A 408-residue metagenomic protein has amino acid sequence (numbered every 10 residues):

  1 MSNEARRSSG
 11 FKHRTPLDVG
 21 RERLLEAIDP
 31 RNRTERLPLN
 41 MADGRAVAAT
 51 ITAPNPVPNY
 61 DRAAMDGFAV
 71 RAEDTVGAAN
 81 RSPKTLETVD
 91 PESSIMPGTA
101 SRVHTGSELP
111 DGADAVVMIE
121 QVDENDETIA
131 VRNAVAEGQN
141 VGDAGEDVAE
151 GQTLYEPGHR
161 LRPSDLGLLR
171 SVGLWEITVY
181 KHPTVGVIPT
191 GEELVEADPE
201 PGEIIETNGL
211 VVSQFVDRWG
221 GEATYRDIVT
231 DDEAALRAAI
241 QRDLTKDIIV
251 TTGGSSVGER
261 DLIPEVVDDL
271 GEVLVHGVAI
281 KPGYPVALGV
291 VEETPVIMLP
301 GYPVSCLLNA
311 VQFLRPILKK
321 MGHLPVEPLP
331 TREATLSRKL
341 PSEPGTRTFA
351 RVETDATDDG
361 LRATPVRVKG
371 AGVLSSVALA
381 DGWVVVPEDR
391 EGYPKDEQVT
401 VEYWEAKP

Functional and structural regions predicted by a protein language model:
M1-K12, D217, P264, L274: Terminal disorder- and signal-encoded targeting elements
S2-L174: Phosphate-interaction motifs
R6-S8, R62, A79, E127-A130 (+4 more regions): C-terminal terminal segments
N32-M41, Y225-R226, H323-P330, K395: Flexible, glycine/charged-enriched surface loops at secondary-structure junctions
D61-A63, V76-N80, E92-M96, L109-D111 (+15 more regions): Solvent-exposed alpha-helices and their adjacent loops that cap or buttress functional pockets in soluble metabolic
N140-T252, S256-E259: Phosphate-binding glycine-rich loops and their immediate beta-loop-alpha structural context
E192, W219-T331: Short glycine/threonine-rich loop/turn motifs
